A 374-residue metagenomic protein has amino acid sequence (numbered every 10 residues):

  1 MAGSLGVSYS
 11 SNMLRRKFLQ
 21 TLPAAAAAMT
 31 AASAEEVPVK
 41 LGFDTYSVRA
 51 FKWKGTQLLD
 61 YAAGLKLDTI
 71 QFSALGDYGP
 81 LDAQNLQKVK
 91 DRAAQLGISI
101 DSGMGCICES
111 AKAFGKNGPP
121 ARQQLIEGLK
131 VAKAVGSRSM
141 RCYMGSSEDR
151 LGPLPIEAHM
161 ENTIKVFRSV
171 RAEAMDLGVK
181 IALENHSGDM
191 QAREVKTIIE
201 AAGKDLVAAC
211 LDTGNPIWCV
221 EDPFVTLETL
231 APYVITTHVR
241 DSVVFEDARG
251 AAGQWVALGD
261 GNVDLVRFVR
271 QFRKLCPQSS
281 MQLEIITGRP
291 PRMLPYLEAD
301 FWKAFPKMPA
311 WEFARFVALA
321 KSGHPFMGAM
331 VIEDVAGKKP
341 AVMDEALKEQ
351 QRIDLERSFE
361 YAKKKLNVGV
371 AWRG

Functional and structural regions predicted by a protein language model:
M1-M13: N-terminal secretory signal peptides
Y9, L19-A28, E35-K40, T56-L58 (+3 more regions): Histidine-acidic metal/acid-base catalytic patches
P23, A28-E35, L59, R92-Q95 (+3 more regions): Active-site acidic/histidine proton-transfer and metal-coordination neighborhood in alpha/beta enzyme cores
V39-T45, I70-F72, I100-M104, M140-C142 (+4 more regions): Hydrophobic faces of well-ordered beta-strands that scaffold small-molecule active sites in alpha/beta enzyme cores
Y46-V48, S73-D77, G105-C108, G145-S147 (+4 more regions): Active-site beta-loop-alpha junctions enriched in small/polar residues
Q57-L75, G136: Catalytic domains of carbohydrate-active enzymes, especially glycoside hydrolases
Q71-K90, S146-L151, P155: Glycine-rich, proline-tolerant flexible connector loops at the mouths of alpha/beta enzymes
G76, C108-P119, V256-D260: The substrate-binding groove and active-site-proximal loops of carbohydrate-active enzymes, especially glycoside
